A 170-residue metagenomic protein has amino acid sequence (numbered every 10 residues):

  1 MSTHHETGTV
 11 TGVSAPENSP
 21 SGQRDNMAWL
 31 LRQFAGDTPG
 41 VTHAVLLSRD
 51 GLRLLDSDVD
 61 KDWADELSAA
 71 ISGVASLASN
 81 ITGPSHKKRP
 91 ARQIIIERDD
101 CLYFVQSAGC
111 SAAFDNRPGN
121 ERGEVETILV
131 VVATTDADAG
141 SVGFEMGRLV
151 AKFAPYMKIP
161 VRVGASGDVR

Functional and structural regions predicted by a protein language model:
S2-V41, D50, L54-R170: Acidic, low-complexity cytosolic segments
